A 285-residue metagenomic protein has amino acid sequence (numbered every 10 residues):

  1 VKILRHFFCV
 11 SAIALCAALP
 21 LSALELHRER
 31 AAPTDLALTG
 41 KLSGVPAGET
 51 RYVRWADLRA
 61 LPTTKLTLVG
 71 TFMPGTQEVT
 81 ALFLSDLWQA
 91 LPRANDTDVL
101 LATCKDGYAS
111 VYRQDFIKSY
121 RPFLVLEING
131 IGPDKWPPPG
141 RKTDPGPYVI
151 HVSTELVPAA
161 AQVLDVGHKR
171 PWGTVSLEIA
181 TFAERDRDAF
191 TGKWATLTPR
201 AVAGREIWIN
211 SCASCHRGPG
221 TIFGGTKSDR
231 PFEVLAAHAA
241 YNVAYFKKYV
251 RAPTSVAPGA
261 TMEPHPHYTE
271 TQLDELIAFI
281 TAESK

Functional and structural regions predicted by a protein language model:
C9-A18: Bacterial N-terminal signal peptides
L19-A23: Sec/Tat signal peptide C-region and signal peptidase I cleavage site
L24-A180: Structured, non-membrane catalytic/scaffold regions adjacent to prosthetic-group chemistry
T67-G75, W194, E233-A237: Second-shell loop/turn segments in exported
F182-I207: Electrostatic cytochrome c docking/interface patches
G204-P219, F246, L276, I280: The canonical Cys-X-X-Cys-His
A213, R217-Y249: Gly/Gly-Pro-rich "capping" loops immediately C-terminal to redox-active cysteine motifs in periplasmic/lumenal
K227-L235, R251-E283: Axial heme c-ligation environment in periplasmic c-type cytochrome domains
